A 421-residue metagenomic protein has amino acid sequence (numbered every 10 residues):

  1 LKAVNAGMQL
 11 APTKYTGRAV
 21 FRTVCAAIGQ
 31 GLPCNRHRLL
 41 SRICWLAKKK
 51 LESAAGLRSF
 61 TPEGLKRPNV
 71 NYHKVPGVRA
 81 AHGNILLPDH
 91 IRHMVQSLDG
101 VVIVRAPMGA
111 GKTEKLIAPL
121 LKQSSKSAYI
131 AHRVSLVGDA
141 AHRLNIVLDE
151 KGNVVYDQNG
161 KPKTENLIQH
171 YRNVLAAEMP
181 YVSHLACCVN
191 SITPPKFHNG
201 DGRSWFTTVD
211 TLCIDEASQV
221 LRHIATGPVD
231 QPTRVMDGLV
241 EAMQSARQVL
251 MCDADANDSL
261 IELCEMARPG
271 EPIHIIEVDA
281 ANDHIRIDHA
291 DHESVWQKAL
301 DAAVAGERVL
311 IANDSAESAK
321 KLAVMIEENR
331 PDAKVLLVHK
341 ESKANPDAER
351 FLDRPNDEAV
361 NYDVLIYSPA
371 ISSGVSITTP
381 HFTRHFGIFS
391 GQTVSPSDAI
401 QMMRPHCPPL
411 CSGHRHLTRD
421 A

Functional and structural regions predicted by a protein language model:
L1-R58, Y367, T378: Modules that initiate DNA replication and primer synthesis
L86-L98, K115-K122, E241, H284-E317: Conserved interdomain hinge at the start of the Helicase C-terminal
R105-A110, V134, M236-C264: Conserved helicase ATPase motor motifs in RecA-like P-loop NTPase domains
K126-V137, A256-S259, A302-I326: Conserved strand-helix element at the start of the C-terminal RecA-like helicase core
V147-G200: Inter-Walker segment of RecA-like/P-loop motor cores
R203-M243, Q248-L250: SF2 helicase catalytic motif II
D258-A302: Interdomain hinge/linker at the junction between the two RecA-like core domains of SF2 helicases
H385-C411: Conserved SF2 helicase motif VI
